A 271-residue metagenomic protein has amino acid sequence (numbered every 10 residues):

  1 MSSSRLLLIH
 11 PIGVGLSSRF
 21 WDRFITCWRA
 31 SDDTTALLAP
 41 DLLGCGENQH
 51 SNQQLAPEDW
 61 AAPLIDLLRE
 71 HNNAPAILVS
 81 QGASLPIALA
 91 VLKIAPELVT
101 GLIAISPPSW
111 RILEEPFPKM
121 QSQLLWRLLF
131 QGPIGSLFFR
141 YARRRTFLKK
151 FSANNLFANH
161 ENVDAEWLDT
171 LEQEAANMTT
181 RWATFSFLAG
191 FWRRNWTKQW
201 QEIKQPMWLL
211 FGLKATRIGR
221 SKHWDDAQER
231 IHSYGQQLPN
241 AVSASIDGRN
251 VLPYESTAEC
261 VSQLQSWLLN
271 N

Functional and structural regions predicted by a protein language model:
S2-Q49: Conserved HGGG/HGGXW glycine-rich cap/lid loop of the alpha/beta-hydrolase fold
T26, A36-A83, P253-Y254, S262: Active-site loop/oxyanion-hole signature of alpha/beta-hydrolase fold enzymes
A76-I77, T100-I103: Residue in the alpha/beta-hydrolase core beta-strand immediately N-terminal to the catalytic nucleophile
L85-P96, L102: Short glycine-enriched nucleophile-adjacent loop and the immediately C-terminal alpha-helix near the catalytic center
K93, L102-G135: Flexible "cap/lid" loop of the alpha/beta hydrolase fold
E115, R140-Q199: Conserved alpha/beta-hydrolase catalytic His-Asp/Glu region
E202-G248: Conserved loop-alpha-helix segment in the C-terminal half of the alpha/beta-hydrolase fold that carries the catalytic
H232-N271: Catalytic active-site module of serine/aspartate enzymes centered on a nucleophile-bearing elbow/loop
